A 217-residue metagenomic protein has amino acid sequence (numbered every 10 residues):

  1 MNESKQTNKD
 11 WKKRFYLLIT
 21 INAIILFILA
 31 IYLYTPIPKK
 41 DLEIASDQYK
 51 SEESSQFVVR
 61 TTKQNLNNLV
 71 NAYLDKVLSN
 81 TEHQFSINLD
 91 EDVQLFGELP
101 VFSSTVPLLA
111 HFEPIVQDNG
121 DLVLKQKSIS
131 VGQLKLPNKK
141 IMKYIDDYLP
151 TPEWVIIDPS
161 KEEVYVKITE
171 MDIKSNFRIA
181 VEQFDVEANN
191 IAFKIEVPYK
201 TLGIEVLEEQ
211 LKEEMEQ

Functional and structural regions predicted by a protein language model:
N2-Q217: Extracellular/lumenal and peripheral-membrane lipid-interaction modules
